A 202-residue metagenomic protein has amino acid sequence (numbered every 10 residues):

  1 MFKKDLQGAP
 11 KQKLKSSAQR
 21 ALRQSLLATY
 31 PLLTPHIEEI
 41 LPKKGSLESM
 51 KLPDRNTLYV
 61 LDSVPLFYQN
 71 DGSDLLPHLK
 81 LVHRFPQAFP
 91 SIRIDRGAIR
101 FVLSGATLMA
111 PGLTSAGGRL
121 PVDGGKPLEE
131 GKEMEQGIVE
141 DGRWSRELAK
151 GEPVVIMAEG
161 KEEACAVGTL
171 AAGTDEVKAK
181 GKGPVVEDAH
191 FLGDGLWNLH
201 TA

Functional and structural regions predicted by a protein language model:
M1-A202: Polybasic, low-complexity RNA-engagement segments
